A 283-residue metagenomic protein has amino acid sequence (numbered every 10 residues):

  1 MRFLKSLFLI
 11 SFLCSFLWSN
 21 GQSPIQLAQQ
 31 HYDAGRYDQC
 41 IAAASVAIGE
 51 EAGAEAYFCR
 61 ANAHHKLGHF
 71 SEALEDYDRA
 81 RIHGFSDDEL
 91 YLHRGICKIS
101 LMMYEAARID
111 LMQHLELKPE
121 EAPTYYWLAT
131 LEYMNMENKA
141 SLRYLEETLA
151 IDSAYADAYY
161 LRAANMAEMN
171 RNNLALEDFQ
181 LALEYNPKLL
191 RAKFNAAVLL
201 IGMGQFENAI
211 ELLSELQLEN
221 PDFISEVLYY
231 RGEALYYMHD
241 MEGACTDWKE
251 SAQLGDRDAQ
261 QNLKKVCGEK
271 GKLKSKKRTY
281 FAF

Functional and structural regions predicted by a protein language model:
W18-E55, C59, K66-G68, E75 (+1 more regions): N-terminal leader/linker segments that initiate helical-solenoid repeat arrays
G35-A42, L67-R79, L101-Q113, N135-E147 (+4 more regions): Structural signature of tandem alpha-helical TPR/SEL1-like repeats, specifically the intra-repeat loop/turn
G49-E50, H83, L117, I151 (+3 more regions): Structural marker of alpha-solenoid helical repeat scaffolds
A54-E55, D87-E89, A122-P123, A156-D157 (+3 more regions): Helix-start (N-cap) detector for alpha-helical repeat units in TPR-like alpha-solenoids, especially tetratricopeptide
D157, L161-E168, E177, L190-E207 (+1 more regions): Alpha-helical adaptor scaffolds
Y229, E233-F283: Terminal, low-structured helical/coil segments at or just beyond the last alpha-helical repeat
